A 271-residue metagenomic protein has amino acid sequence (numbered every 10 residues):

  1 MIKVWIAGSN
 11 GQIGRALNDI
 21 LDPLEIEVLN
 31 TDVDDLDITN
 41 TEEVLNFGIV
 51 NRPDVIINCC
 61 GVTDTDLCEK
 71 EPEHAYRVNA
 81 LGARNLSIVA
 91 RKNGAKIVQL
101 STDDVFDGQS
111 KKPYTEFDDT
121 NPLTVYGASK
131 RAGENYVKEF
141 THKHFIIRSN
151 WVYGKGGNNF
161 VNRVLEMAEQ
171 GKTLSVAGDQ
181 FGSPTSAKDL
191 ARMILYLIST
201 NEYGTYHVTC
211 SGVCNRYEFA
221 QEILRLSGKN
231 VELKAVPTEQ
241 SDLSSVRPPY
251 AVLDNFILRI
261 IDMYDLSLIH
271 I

Functional and structural regions predicted by a protein language model:
V4-I20: N-terminal Rossmann NAD(P)H-binding glycine-rich loop of SDR-like oxidoreductase domains
V28-V44: Adenosine-cofactor binding site in Rossmann-like domains, unifying the SAM/SAH pocket of S-adenosylmethionine-dependent
T41-V78: NAD(P)H-binding glycine-rich loop region in Rossmannoid oxidoreductase-like domains and their noncatalytic homologs
V62-T65, K70, D103-T124: Active-site "gating" loop of Rossmann-like NAD(P)-dependent oxidoreductase/epimerase domains
K70-V98: NAD(P)-cofactor binding segment of oxidoreductase domains
N135-G182, D189, L195: NAD(P)-dependent short-chain dehydrogenase/reductase
M193, T200-S245, P249-Y250, F256: Mid/C-terminal beta-alpha module of Rossmann-like enzyme folds, strongest in SDR-family dehydrogenases/epimerases
I269-I271: Conserved small/polar residues in nucleotide/adenosyl-binding loops
